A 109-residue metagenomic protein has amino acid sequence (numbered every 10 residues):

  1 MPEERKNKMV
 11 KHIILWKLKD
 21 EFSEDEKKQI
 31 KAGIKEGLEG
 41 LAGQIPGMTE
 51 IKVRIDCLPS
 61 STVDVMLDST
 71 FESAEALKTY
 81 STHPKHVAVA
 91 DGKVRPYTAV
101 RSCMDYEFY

Functional and structural regions predicted by a protein language model:
M1-D64, E72-T82, D105-Y109: Short S/T/G/P-rich N-terminal loop/turn motif that feeds into the first structured element of a domain
A74-S102: C-terminal structural segments of small proteins and small subunits
